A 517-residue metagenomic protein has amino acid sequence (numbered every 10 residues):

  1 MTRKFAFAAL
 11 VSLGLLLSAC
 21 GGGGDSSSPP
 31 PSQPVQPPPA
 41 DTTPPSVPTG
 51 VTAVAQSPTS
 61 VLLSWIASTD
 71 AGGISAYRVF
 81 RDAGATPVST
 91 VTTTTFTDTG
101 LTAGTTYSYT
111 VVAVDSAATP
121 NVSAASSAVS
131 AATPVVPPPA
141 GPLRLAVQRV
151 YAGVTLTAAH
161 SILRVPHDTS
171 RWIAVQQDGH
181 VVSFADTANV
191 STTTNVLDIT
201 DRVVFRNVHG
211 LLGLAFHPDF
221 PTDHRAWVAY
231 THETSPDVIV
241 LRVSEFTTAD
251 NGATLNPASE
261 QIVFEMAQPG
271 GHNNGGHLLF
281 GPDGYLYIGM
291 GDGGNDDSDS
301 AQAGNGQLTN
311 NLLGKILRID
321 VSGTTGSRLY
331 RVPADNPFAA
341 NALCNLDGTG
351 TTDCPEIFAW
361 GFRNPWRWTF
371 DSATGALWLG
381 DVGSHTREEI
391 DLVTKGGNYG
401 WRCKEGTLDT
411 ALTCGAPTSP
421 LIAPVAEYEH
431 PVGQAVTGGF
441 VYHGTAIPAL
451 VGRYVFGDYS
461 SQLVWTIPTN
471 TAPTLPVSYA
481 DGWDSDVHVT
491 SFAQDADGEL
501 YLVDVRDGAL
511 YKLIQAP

Functional and structural regions predicted by a protein language model:
L16-A19: C-terminal motif of bacterial Sec signal peptides marking the signal peptidase cleavage site
T59-G72: Conserved aromatic anchor
P87-T93: Short beta-strand segments within Ig-like beta-sandwich modules, predominantly Fibronectin type-III
D98-T119: Beta-strand-rich modules
V114-V135: Extracellular fibronectin type III
V136-N295, R367-G383, V432-T471, G498-I514: Acidic, Gly/Ser/Thr-rich repeat motifs that build Ca2+-stabilized beta-propeller blades
A140, H167, V175, G210-L211 (+3 more regions): Beta-propeller domain segments
T474-A496: Conserved blade-ending motifs and adjacent loop-strand segments that build the rim/top face of beta-propeller domains
